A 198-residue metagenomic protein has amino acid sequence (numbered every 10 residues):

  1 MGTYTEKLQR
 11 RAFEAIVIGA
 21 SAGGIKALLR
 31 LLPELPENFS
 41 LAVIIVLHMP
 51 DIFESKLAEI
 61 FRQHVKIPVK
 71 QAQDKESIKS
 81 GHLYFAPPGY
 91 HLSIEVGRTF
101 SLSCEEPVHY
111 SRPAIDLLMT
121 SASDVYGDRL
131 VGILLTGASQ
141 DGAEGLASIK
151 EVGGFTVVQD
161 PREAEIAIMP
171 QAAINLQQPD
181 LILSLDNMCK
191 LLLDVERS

Functional and structural regions predicted by a protein language model:
M1-S198: Strand-loop microenvironment adjacent to phosphate/nucleotide-handling motifs in alpha/beta enzyme folds
